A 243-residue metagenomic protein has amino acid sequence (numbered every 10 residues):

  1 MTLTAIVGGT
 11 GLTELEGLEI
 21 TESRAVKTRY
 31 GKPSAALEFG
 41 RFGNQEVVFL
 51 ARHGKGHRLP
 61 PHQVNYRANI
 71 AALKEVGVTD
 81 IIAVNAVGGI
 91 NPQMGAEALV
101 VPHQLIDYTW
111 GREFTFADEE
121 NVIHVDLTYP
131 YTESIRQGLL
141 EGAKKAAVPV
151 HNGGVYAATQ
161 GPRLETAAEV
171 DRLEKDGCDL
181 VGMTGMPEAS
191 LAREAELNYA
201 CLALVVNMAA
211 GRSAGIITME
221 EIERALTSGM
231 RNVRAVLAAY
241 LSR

Functional and structural regions predicted by a protein language model:
M1-L127: Metabolite-binding pocket within alpha/beta catalytic cores that recognizes anionic/polar moieties
H57-H62, A158-Q160, G177-C178: Short, flexible loop segments at the rims of nucleotide/cofactor-binding pockets, characterized by
I70, V170, M186-A189: Generic hydrophobic/aromatic pocket-lining and core-packing "Φ" positions
T79-D80, D179, N198: Short acidic/polar active-site loop segments enriched in Thr and Asp
P130-K175: Active-site rim beta-loop-alpha module in soluble metabolic enzymes
M183-E221: Zn-dependent metallopeptidase/amidohydrolase metal-coordination segment
A210-R243: His/Asp/Glu-rich mid-to-C-terminal helical/loop segments that flank catalytic regions of hydrolases
